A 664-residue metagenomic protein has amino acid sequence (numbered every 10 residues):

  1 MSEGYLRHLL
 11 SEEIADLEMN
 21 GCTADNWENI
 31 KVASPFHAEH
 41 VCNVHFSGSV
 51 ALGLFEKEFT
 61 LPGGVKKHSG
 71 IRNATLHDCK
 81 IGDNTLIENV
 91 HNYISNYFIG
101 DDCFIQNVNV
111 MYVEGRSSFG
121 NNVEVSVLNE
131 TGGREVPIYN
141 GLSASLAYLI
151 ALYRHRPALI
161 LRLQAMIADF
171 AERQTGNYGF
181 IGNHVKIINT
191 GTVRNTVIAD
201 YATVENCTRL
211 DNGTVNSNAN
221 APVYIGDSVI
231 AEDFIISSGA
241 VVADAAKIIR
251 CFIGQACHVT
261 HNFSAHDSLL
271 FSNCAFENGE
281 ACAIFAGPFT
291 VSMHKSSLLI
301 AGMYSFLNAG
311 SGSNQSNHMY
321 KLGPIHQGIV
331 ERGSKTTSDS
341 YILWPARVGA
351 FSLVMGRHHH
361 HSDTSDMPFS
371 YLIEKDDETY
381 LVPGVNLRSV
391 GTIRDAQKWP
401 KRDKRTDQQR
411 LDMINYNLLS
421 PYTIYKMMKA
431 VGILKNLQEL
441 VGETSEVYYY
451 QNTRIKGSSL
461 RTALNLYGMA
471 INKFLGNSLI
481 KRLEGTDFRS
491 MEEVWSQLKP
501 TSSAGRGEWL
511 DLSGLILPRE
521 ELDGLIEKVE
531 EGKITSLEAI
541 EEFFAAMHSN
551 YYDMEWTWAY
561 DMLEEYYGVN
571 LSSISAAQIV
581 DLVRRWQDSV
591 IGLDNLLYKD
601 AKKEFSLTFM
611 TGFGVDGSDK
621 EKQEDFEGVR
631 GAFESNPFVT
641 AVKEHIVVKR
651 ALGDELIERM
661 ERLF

Functional and structural regions predicted by a protein language model:
Y5, L9, L17-A24, V32-I71 (+7 more regions): Glycine-rich hexapeptide-repeat left-handed beta-helix
N92-Y93, Y97-I99, C103-F104, N109-F119 (+8 more regions): Long, charge-dense tracts
K375-F664: Long, compositionally biased intrinsically disordered regions
